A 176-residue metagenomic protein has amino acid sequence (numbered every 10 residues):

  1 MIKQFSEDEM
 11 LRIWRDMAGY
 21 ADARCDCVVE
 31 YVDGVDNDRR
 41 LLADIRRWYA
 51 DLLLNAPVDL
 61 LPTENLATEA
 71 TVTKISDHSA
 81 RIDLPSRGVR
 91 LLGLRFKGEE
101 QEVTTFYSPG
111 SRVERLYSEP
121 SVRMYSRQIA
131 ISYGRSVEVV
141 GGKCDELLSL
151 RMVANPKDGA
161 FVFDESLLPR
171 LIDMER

Functional and structural regions predicted by a protein language model:
M1-Q128, G141-R176: Glycine-enriched, solvent-exposed interface loops adjoining structured elements
V137-V139: AAA+ P-loop ATPase motor domain of ring mechanoenzymes
